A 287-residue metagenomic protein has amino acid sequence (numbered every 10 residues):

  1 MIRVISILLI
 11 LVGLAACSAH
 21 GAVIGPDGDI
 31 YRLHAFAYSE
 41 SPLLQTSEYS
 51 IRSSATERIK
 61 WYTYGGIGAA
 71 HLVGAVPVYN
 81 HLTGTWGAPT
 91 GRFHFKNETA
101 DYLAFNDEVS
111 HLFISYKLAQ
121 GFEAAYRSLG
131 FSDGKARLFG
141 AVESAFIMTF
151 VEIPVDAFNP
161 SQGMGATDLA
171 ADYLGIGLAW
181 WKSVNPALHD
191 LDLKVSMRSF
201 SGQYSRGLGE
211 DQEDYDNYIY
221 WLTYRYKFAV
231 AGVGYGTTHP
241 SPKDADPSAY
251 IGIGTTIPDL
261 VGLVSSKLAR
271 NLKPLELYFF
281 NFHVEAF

Functional and structural regions predicted by a protein language model:
S6-A15: Bacterial N-terminal signal peptides
C17-E108, L112-A119, E123-D133, P247 (+1 more regions): N-terminal targeting leaders of membrane proteins
H71-V76, A136-F158: Small-polar-interrupted transmembrane alpha-helices in polytopic inner-membrane proteins
F150-Y173: Interfacial helix-loop-helix junctions of multi-pass membrane proteins
I153-P154, F228-G232, D259-V264: Repeated loop/turn-to-beta-strand initiation elements of outer-membrane beta-barrel proteins
G177-L178, Y220-Y226, I251-I257, F280-V284: Residues on the lipid-exposed face of transmembrane beta-strands in outer-membrane beta-barrel proteins
V195-M197, V233-T237: Transmembrane beta-barrel strands of outer-membrane/channel proteins
D214-Y218, A245-I251: Residues that define the transmembrane beta-barrel architecture of outer-membrane proteins
